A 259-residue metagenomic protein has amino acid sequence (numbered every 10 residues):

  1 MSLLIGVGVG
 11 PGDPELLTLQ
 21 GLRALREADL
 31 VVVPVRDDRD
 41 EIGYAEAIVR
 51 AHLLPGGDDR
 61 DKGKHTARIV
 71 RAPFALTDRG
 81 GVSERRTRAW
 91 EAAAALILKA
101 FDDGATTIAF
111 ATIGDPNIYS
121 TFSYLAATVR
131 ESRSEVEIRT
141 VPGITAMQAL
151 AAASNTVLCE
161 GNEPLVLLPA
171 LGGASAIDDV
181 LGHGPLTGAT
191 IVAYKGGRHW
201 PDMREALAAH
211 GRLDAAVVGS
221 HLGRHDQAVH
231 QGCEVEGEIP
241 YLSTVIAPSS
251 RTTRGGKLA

Functional and structural regions predicted by a protein language model:
M1-E15, L19-E137, R204, V229 (+2 more regions): Class I S-adenosyl-L-methionine
L4, D58, D179-A259: A contiguous loop/helix-start segment that scaffolds small-molecule binding in enzyme catalytic cores
L16-Q20, A95, A153, A174-D179 (+1 more regions): A generic local structural motif
V33, R68-P73, T140, E160 (+3 more regions): Structural signal for conserved beta-strand scaffold positions within catalytic alpha/beta enzyme cores
D38-D40, T77, I144-Q148, W200 (+1 more regions): Short gly/pro/ser/thr-enriched loop/turn and capping motifs at secondary-structure boundaries
I42-Y44, G80-G81, A149-L150, A170-L171 (+2 more regions): Short, charged, surface-exposed secondary-structure boundary motifs
R86-L96, T156-P169, V235-I246: A polyampholytic, Gly/Pro-enriched intrinsically disordered region
G114-T187, E236, S250-T253: Class I SAM-dependent methyltransferase SAM-binding "motif I" and its flanking Rossmann-like core
